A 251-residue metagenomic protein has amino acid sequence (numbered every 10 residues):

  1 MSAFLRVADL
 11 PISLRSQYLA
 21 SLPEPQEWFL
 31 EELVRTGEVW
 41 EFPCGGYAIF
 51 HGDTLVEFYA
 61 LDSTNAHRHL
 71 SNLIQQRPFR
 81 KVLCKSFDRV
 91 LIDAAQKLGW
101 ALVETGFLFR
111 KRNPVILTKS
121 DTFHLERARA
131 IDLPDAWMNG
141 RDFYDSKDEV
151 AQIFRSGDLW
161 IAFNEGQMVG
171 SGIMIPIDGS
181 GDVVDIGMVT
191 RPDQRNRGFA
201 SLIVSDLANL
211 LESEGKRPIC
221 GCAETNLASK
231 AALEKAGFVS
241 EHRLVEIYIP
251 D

Functional and structural regions predicted by a protein language model:
M1-P25, N113-K147: Short amphipathic alpha-helix that is part of the acyltransferase structural core
Y18-E38, G140-F163: Active-site rim helix/loop that mediates acceptor-substrate recognition in acyltransferases
C44-Y47, Q167-G170, A228: Glycine-rich acetyl-CoA-binding "A-motif" of GNAT/NAT acetyltransferases
Y47, H51-F123, I247-Y248: Acyl-donor-binding surface of acyltransferase catalytic domains
F50-D53, E149-D158, F163-V183, G187-R191: A conserved beta-strand-loop-helix scaffold within acyl/acetyltransferase catalytic domains
T64-Q76, T190, N196-E212, K230-K235: Conserved acetyl-CoA-binding loop-helix of GNAT-fold acetyltransferases
L70, F87-V103, S201, E224-H242: Conserved active-site alpha-helix within GNAT-family acetyltransferase domains
R77-D88, L211-A223: Conserved GNAT acetyl-CoA-binding A-motif
